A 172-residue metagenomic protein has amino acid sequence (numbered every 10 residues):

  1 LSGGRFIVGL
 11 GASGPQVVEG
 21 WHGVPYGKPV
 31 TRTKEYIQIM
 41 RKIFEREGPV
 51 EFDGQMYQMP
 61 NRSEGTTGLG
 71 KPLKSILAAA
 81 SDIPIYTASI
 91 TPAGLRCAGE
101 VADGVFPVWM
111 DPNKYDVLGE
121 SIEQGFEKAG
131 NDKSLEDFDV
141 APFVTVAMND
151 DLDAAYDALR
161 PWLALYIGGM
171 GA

Functional and structural regions predicted by a protein language model:
L1-A172: Active-site-adjacent structural elements that line small-molecule/cofactor binding pockets in enzymes
